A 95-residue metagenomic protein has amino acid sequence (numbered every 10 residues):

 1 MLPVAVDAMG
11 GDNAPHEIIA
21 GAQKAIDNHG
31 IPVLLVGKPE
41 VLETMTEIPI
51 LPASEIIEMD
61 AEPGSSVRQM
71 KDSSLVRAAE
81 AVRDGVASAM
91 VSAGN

Functional and structural regions predicted by a protein language model:
M1-A93: Contiguous, glycine/small-aliphatic-enriched amphipathic segments in soluble metabolic enzymes
